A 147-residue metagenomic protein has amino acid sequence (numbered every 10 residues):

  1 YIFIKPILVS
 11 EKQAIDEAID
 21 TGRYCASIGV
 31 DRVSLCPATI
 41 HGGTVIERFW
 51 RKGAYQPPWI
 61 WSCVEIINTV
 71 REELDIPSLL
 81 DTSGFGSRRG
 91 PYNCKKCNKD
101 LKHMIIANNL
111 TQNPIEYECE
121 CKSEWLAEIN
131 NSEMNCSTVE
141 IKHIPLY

Functional and structural regions predicted by a protein language model:
Y1-I4, V9: Radical SAM/AdoMet-radical enzyme domain recognition
K5, I15-C25, G29-R32: Long, hydrophobic N-terminal alpha-helical segment
L8-T21, Q56-W61: Active-site glycine- and acidic-residue-rich loops that bind and position anionic ligands or nucleotide-like cofactors
A26, R32, P37-Y147: Auxiliary Fe-S-binding modules of radical SAM enzymes
